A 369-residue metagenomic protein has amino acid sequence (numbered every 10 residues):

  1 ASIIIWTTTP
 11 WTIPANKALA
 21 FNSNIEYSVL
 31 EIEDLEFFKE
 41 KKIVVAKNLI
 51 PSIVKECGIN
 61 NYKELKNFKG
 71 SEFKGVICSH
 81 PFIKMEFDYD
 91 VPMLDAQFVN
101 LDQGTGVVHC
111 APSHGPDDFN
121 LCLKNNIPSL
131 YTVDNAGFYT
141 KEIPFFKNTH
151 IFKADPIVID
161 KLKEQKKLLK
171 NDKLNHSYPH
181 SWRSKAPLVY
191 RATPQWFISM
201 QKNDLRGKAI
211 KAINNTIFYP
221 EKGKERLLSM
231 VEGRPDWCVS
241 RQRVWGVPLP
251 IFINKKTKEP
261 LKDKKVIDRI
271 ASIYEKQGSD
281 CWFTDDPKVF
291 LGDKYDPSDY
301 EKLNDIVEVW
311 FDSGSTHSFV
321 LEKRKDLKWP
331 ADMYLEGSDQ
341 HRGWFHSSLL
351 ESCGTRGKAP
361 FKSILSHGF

Functional and structural regions predicted by a protein language model:
S2-V29, E72-F73, I77-V133, K170-F369: Structured secondary-structure scaffolds
A15-P51: N-terminal segments that mediate ammonia production and transfer in glutamine-dependent amidotransferase systems
I32-K42, K55-N61, K84-E86, K202-G207: Intrinsically disordered, low-complexity coil segments
E40, G70-G75, F145-D155: A glycine-biased structural micro-motif
P51-F73, I77: Conserved catalytic alpha/beta cores of large enzymes that bind or transform nucleotide phosphates and polynucleotides
G137-E142: Short acidic beta-strand-loop surface patches of small beta-rich interaction domains
P144-T149, S184-L188: Short low-complexity, flexible loop/linker segments enriched in glycine and/or proline with clustered acidic
K153-Y178: Phosphate/diphosphate-binding loops
